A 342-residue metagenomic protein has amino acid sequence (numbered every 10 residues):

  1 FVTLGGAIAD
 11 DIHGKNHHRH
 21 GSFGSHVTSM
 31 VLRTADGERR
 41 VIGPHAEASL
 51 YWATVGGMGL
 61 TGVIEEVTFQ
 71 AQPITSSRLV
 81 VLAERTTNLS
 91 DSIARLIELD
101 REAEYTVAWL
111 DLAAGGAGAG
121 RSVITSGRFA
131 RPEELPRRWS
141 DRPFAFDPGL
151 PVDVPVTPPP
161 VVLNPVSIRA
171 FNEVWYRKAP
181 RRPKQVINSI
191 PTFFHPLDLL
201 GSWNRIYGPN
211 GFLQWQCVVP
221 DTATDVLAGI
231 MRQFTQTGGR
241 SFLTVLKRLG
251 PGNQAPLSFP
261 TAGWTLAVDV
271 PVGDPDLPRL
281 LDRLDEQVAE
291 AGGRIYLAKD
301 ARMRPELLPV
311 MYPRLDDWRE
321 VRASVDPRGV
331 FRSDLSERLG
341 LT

Functional and structural regions predicted by a protein language model:
F1-T342: Noncatalytic alpha-helical scaffold of FAD-dependent oxidoreductases
